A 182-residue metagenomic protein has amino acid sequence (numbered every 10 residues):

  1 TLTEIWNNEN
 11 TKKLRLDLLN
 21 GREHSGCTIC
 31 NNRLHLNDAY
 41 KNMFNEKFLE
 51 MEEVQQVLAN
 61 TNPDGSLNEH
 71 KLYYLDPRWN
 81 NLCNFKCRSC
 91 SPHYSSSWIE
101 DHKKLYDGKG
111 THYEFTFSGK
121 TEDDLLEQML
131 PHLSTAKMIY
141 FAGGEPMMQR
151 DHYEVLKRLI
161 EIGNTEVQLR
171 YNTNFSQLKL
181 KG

Functional and structural regions predicted by a protein language model:
T1-N37: C-terminal accessory region of radical SAM enzymes
L16-L18, Q56-K71, T116-I139: Short Fe-S-cluster ligation motifs
T28-I29, F85-S89: C-type cytochrome heme c attachment motif
N31-R33, C90-S96: Detector for the c-type heme attachment site
L36-Y73, C83-F85, Y106: Recognition helices and adjacent regulatory flanks at domain boundaries
L72-L82, H93-T121, S134-R150, I162-G182: Core AdoMet radical
E127-H132, L156-I162: Leucine-rich repeat
